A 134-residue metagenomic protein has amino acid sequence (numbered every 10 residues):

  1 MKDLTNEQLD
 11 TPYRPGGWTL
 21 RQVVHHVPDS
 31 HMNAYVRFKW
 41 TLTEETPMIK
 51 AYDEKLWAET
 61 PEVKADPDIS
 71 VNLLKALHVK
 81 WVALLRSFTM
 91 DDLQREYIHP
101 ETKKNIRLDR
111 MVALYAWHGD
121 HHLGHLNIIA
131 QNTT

Functional and structural regions predicted by a protein language model:
M1-K2, R37, W57-R95, Y115: Acidic/histidine-rich alpha-helical segments that form the ligand environment of transition-metal centers
D3-L9: N-terminal first-folded block
D10-K55, V82, Q94-T134: Short, contiguous alpha-helical
